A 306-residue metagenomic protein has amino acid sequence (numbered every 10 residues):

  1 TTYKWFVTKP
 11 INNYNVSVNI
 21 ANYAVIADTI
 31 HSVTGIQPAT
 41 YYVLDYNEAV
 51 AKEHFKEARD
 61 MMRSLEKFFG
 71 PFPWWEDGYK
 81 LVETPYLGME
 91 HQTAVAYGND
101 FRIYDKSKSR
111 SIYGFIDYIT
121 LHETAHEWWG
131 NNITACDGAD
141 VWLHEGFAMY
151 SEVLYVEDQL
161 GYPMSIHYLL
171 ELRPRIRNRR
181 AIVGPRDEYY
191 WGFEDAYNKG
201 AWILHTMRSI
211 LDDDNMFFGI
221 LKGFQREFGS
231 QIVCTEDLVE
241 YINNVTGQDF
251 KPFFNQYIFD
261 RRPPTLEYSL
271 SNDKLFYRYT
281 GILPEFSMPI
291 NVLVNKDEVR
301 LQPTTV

Functional and structural regions predicted by a protein language model:
T1-L121, Y150: Hydrophobic helix-coil surface modules that form long, contiguous segments used for peptide/substrate interaction
V33-P38, L121-E127, L170-P185: Active-site-adjacent bridging/hinge elements
L44-E53, D137-G138, Y190-F193, R226-F228: Second-shell loop/turn segments in exported
E53-D60, S64, S111, F115 (+9 more regions): Extracytoplasmic/secreted proteins, especially bacterial periplasmic and envelope-associated proteins
P73, F193-L275: Amphipathic alpha-helical substructures
T124-A139, L154, D158: Catalytic Zn2+-binding segment of zinc metalloproteases
V141, E145-T206, I210, F228: Acidic/His/Gly-enriched intrinsically disordered linker/tail segments that often contain short helix/coil "MoRF-like"
F250-K251, L266-V306: Beta-strand-rich binding/interaction modules
